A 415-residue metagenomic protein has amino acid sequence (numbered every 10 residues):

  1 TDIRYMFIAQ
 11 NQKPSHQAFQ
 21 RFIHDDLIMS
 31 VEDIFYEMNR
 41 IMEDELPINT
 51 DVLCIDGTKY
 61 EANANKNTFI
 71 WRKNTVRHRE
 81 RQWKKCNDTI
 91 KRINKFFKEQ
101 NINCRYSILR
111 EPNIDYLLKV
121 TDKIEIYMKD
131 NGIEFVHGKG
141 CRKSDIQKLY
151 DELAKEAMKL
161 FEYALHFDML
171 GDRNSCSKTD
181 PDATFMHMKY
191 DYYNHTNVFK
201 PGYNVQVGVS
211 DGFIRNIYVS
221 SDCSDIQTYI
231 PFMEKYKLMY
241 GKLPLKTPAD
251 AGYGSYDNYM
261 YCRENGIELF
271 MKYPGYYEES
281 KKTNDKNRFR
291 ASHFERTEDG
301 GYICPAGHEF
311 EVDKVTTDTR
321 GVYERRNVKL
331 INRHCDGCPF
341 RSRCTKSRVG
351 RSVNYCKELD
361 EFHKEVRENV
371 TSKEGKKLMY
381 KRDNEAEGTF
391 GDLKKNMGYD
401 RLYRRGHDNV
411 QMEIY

Functional and structural regions predicted by a protein language model:
T1-F7: DNA-recognition alpha helix
F7-I8, Q12-Y415: Anion-binding and metal-coordination hotspots
